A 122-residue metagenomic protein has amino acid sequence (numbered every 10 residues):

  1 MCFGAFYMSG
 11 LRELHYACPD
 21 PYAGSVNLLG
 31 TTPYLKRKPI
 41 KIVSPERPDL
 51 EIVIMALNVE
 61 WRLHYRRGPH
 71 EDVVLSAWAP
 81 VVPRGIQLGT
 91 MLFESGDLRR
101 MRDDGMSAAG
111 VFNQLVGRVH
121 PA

Functional and structural regions predicted by a protein language model:
M1-Y7: Short, thiol/selenol-centered motifs that function as redox-active sites or metal-ligating centers
S9-A122: Zinc-dependent deaminase
